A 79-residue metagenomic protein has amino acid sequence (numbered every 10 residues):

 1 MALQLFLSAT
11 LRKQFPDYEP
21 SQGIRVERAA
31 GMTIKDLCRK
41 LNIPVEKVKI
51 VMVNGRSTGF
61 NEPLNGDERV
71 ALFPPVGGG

Functional and structural regions predicted by a protein language model:
M1-G78: Ubiquitin-like/PB1-type beta-grasp interaction modules and other compact soluble beta-rich domains
